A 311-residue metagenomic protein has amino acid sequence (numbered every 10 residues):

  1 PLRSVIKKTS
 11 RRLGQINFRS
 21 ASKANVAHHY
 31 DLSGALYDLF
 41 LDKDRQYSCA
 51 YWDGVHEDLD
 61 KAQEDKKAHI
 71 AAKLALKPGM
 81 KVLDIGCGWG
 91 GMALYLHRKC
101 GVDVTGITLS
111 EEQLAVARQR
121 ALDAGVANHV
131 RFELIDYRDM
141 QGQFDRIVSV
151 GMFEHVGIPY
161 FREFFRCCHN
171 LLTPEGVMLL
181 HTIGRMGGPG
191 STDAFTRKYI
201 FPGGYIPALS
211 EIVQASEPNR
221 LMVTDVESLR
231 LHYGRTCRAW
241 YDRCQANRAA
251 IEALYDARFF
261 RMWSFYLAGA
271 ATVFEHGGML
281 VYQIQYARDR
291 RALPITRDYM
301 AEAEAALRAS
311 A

Functional and structural regions predicted by a protein language model:
P1-F40: N-terminal auxiliary segments of SAM/dcSAM-dependent transferases
G79-G86: Conserved class I S-adenosyl-L-methionine
W89-C100: Conserved SAM-binding loop of SAM-dependent methyltransferases across substrates and taxa, primarily the Class I
A117-R118: Conserved SAM-binding loop
R138-I147: A short acidic, Gly/Pro-enriched loop at the edge of an enzyme's catalytic core that lines a small-molecule cofactor
R162-E175: A short glycine-rich, Lys/Arg-flanked "PGG" loop and its adjoining helix->strand segment in the class I
E175-I183: Conserved beta-strand signature within the Rossmann-like core of class I S-adenosyl-L-methionine
I183-A292, A303: Substrate-binding/catalytic lobe of Class I Rossmann-like enzymes that use SAM or dcSAM, i.e., the mid-to-C-terminal
